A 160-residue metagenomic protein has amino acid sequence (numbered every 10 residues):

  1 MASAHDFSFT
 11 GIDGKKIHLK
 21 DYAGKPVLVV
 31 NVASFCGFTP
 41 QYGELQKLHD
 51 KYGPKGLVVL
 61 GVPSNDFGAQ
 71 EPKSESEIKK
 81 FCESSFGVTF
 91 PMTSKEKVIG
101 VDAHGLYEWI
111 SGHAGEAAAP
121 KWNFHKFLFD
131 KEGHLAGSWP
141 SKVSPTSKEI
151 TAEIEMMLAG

Functional and structural regions predicted by a protein language model:
M1-K20, P40: N-terminal "domain-start" segment that seeds a small globular fold
G11, N31-F35: Amphipathic alpha-helical repeat scaffolds
K25-P26, F35, T39-V62, E83-F86: Conserved helix-turn-beta segment immediately C-terminal to the redox Cys motif in thioredoxin-like folds
G56-K73, T89-G100: Thiol-based oxidoreductase modules, predominantly thioredoxin-like and allied folds used for disulfide exchange
S76-N123: Short, internal strand/loop/helix patches that form the active-site neighborhood or redox-interaction surface
E108, G112-G160: Thiol-/selenol-based redox modules, centered on thioredoxin-like and closely related oxidoreductase domains
